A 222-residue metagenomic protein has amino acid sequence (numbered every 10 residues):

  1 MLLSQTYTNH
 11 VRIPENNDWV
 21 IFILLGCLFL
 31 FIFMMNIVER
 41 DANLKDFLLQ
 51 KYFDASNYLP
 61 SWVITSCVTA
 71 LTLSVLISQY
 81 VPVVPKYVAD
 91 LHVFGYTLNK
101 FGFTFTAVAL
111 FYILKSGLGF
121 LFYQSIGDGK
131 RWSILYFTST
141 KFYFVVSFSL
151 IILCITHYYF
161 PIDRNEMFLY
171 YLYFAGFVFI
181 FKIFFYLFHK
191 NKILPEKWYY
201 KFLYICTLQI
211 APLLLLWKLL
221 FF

Functional and structural regions predicted by a protein language model:
M1-E15: Short, strongly hydrophobic alpha-helical membrane anchors
I13-G26, Y52-T69, K197-T207: Alpha-helical transmembrane segments and their helix-start/interface "positive-inside/aromatic belt" motifs in integral
P14-F31, L98-F111, N165-F174: Alpha-helical transmembrane segments
G26-A42, T72-P82: Alpha-helical transmembrane segments of multi-pass membrane proteins
M34-K51, Y87: Membrane-interface helix-loop junction between the first two transmembrane segments
V68-K86, I152-Y171: Alpha-helical transmembrane segments and their membrane-interface junctions in multi-pass membrane proteins
Y87-Y158: Alpha-helical transmembrane segments with an aromatic anchor "belt"
L153-F222: Terminal transmembrane helical module of multi-pass membrane proteins
